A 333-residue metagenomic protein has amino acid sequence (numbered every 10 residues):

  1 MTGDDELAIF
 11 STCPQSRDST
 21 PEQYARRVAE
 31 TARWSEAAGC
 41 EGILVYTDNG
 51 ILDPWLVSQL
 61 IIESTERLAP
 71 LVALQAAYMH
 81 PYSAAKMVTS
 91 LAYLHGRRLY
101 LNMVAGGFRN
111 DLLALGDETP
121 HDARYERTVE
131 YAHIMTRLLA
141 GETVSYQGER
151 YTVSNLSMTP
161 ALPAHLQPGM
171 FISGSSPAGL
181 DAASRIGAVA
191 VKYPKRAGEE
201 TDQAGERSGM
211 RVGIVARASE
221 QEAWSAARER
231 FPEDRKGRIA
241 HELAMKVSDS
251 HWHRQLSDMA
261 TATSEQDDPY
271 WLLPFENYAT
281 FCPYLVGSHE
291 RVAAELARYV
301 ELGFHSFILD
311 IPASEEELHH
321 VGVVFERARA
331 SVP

Functional and structural regions predicted by a protein language model:
M1-G3, L115, H121-L162, A197-V300: An alpha-helical appendage that flanks or caps ligand/catalytic pockets
M1-R67, Q147, Q167-P168: N-terminal beta1-alpha1-beta2 module of alpha/beta enzyme domains
D5-C13, I43-V45, A69-L74, L99-M103 (+4 more regions): Hydrophobic faces of well-ordered beta-strands that scaffold small-molecule active sites in alpha/beta enzyme cores
L7-R26, A73-A77, P81, L166-S175 (+2 more regions): Active-site mouth loops of central-metabolism enzymes
R27-T47, A182-K192, R298-F304: Catalytic domains of carbohydrate-active enzymes, especially glycoside hydrolases
S35, I61, L91, L101 (+6 more regions): Conserved, mostly hydrophobic/aromatic
I43-P54, A77-Y82, K192-E200, A216-A218 (+2 more regions): Acidic-and-aromatic substrate-binding clefts and catalytic sites of carbohydrate-active enzymes
P54-Q75, R127, Y131, G322-P333: Alpha-helix-loop-beta-strand connector modules within alpha/beta enzyme cores
